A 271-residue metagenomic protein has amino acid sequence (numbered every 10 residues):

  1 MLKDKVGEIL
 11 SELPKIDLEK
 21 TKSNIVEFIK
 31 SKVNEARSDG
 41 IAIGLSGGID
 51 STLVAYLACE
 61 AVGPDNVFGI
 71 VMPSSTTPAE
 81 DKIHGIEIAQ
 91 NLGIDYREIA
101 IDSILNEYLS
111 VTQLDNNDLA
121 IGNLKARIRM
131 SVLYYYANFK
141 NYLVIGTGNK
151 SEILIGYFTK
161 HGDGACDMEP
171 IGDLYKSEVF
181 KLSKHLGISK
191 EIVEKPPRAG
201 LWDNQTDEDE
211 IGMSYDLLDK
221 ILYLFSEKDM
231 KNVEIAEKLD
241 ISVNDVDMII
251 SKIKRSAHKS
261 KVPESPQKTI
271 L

Functional and structural regions predicted by a protein language model:
M1-I41, L57-E60, D65-F68, S75-P78 (+1 more regions): ATP/NTP-dependent adenylation/nucleotidyl-transfer catalytic domains that generate, transfer, or process NMP-activated
G44: Histidine- and aromatic-enriched segments that form or immediately flank copper-ligand environments
G48: Conserved G/P- and acidic residue-centered "switch" motifs that form tight phosphate/ATP-binding loops in soluble
S51: Catalytic nucleophile loop
